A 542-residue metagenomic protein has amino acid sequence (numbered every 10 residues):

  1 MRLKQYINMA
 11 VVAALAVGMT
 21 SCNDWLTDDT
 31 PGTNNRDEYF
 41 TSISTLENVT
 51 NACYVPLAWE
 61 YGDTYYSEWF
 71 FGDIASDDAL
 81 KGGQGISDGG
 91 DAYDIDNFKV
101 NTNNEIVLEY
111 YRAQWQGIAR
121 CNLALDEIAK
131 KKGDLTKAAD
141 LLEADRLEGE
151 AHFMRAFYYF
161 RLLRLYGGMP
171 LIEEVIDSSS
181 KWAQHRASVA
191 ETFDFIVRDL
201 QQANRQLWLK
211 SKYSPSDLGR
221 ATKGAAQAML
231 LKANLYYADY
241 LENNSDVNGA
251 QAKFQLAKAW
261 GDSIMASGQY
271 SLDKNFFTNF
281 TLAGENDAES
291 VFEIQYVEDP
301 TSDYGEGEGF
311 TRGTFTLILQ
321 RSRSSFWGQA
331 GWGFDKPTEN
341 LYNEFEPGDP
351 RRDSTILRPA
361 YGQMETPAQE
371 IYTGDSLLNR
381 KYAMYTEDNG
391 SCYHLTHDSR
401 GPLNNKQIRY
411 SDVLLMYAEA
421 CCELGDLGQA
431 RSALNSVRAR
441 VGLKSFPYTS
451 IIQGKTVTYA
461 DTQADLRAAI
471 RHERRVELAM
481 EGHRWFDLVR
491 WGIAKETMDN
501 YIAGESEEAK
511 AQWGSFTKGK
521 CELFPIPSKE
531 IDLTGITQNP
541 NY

Functional and structural regions predicted by a protein language model:
M1-A10: Bacterial N-terminal signal peptides that target proteins for export
G18-S21: C-terminal motif of bacterial Sec signal peptides marking the signal peptidase cleavage site
N23-D91, G167-M169, F193, Q201-N204 (+2 more regions): An aromatic- and glycine-enriched ligand-binding surface/loop that stacks and positions planar moieties
W25, A79, N104, Q114-G117 (+6 more regions): Long, intrinsically disordered, low-complexity segments
E47, N51, V55-Y61, G85-Y166 (+6 more regions): Conserved, well-structured interaction surfaces
N104-L108, P350-A439: C-terminal substrate/ligand-recognition segments
E148, R155, L230, Y237 (+2 more regions): Structural register within alpha-helical repeat arrays
